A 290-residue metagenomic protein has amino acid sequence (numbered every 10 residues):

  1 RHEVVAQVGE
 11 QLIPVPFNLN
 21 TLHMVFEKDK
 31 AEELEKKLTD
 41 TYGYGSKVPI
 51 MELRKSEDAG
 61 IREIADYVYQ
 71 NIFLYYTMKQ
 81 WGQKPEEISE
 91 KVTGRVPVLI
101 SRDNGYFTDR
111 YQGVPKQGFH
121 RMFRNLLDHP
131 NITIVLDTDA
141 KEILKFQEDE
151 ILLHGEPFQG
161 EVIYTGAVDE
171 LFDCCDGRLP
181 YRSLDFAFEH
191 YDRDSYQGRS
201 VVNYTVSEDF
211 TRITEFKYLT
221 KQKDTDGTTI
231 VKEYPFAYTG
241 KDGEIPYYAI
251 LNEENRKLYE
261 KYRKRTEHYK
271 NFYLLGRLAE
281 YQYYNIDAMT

Functional and structural regions predicted by a protein language model:
R1-G9: A short alpha-helix-loop-beta-strand transition element characteristic of N-terminal alpha/beta dinucleotide-binding
V4, T21-G160: Active-site/ligand-binding neighborhood in enzyme catalytic cores
T77, L126, I163, I213 (+1 more regions): A residue-level signal for conserved active-site and pocket-lining positions in enzyme catalytic cores
V135-D139, F216, L275: Conserved beta-strand termini and adjacent loop/short-helix elements that scaffold enzyme active sites in alpha/beta
K141-R265: Mid-domain catalytic core of redox enzymes that form a hydrophobic substrate pocket/lid adjacent to a catalytic redox
T266-Q282: Short FAD-binding loop at a beta-strand-to-alpha-helix junction that anchors the flavin cofactor in diverse
